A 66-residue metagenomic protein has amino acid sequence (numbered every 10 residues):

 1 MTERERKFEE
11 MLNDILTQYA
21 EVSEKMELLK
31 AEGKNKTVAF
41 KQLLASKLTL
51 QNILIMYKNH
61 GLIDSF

Functional and structural regions predicted by a protein language model:
M1-F66: Extended, charge-rich alpha-helical interface modules
